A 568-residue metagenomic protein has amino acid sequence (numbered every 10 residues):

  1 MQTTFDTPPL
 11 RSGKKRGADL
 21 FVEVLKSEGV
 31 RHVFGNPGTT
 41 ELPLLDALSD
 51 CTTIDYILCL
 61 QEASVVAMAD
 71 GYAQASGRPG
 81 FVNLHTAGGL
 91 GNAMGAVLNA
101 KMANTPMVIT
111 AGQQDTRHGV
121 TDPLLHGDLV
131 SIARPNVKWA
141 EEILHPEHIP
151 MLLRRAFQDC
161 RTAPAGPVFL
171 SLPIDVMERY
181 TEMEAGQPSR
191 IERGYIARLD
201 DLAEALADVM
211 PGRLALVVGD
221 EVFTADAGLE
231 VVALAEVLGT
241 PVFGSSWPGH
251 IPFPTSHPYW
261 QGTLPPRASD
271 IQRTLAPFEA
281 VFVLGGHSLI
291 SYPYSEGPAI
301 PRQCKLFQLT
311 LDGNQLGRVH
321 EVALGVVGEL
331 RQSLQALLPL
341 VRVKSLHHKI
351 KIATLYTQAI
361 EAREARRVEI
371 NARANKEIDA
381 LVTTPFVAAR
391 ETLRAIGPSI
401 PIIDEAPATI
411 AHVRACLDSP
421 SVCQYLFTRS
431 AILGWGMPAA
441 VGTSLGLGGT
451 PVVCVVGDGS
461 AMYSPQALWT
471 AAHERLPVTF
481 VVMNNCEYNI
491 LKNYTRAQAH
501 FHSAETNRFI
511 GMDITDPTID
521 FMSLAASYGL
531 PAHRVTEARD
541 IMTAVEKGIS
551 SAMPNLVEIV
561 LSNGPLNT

Functional and structural regions predicted by a protein language model:
M1-S12, E147, M183-A185, Q303-I403 (+2 more regions): Phosphate/pyrophosphate-binding active-site segments
F5, A111-L152, P248-A359, V545: Glycine-rich, acidic loop regions that bind phosphate or pyrophosphate groups
D6, S12, G127, R155 (+2 more regions): Conformationally flexible catalytic loops at phosphate/diphosphate-handling active centers
A18-V22, K26-R31, N36-T39, L44-C51 (+1 more regions): Active-site diphosphate/adenylate-binding microenvironment
D19-V30, Y72-G77, K101, D159-P164 (+6 more regions): Glycine-rich phosphate/diphosphate-binding loops that line cofactor/substrate pockets in enzymes
R31-G35, I54-I57, A75-Q114, V217-D220 (+3 more regions): A short, small-residue-rich loop immediately preceding and capping a beta-strand
Q74, V222-F307, D418-T450, S464-Q466 (+3 more regions): Glycine-rich, anion-gripping cofactor-binding loops and their flanking helix/strand elements in enzyme active sites
T110, D122-L125, P266, Q272-P277 (+5 more regions): Thiamine diphosphate
